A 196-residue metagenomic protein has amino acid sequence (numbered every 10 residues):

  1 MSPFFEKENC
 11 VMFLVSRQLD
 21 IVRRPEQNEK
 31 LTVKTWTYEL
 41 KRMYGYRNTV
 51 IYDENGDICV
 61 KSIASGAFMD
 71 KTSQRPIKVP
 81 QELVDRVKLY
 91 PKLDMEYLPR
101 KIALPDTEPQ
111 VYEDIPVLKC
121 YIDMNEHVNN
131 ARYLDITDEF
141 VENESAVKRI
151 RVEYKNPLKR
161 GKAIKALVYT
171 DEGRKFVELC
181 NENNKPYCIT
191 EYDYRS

Functional and structural regions predicted by a protein language model:
M1-K30, V141, S196: Hydrophobic, proline/glycine-rich low-complexity stretches
K7, Q74, V117: Residue-level signal for pocket-adjacent positions within structured domains
E8-N9, F13, T107-P109, A146: A short, polar/charged loop/turn motif at coil->beta-strand junctions and beta-hairpin connectors
M12-L14, C59, V128: A broad, structural micro-motif
V15, G45, K148: Exposed loop/turn and edge beta-strand positions of beta-sandwich/beta-sheet ligand-binding modules
D20-I21, E26-K101, L158-A163, Y169-S196: HotDog/MaoC-like acyl-thioester-processing domains
L93-K119: Extended, acidic-biased charged interface segments
P109, E113-Y194: Acidic/His-leaning functional-site neighborhoods
